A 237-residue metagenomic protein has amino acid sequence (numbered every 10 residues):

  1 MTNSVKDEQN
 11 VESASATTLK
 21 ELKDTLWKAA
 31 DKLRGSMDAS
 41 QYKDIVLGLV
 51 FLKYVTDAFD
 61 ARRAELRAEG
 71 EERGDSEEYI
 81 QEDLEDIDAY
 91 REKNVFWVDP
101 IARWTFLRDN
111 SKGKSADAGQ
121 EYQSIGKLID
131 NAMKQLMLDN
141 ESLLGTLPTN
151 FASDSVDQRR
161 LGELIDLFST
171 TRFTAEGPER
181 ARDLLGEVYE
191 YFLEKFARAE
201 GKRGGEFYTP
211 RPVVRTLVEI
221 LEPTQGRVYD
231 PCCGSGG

Functional and structural regions predicted by a protein language model:
M1-T224: Non-catalytic, mostly N-terminal accessory regions of nucleic-acid modification and defense proteins
Q225-C232: Conserved class I S-adenosyl-L-methionine
G236-G237: Glycine-rich SAM-binding Motif I of class I
